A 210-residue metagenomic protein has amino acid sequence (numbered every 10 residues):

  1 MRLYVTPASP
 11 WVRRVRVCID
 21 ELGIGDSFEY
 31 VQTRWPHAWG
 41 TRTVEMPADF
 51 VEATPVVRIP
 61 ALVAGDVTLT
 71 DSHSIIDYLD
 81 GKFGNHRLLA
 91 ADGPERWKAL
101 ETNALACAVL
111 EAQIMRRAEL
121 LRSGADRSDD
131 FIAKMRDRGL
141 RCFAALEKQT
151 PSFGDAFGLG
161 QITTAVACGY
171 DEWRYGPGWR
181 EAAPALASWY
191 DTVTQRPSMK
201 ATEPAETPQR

Functional and structural regions predicted by a protein language model:
M1-D129: GST-like domain detector, emphasizing the conserved glutathione-binding G-site in the N-terminal thioredoxin-like
R16, H73, I114, Y175 (+2 more regions): Short, flexible helix/strand-to-coil boundary loops that buttress conserved ligand/catalytic motifs in alpha/beta
D20, W173, Q195: Short polybasic/polar patches that bind polyanions
I76, D80, L100-N103, F143 (+2 more regions): Non-transmembrane alpha-helical segments in soluble domains of secreted/periplasmic/extracellular proteins
A91-P94, F157-L159, P204-T207: Short, surface-exposed recognition loops or helix-turn segments adjacent to catalytic cores
A106-D191: GST-like fold's C-terminal all-alpha helical module
E181-R210: Long hydrophobic alpha-helical segments typical of transmembrane helices together with their membrane-interfacial
